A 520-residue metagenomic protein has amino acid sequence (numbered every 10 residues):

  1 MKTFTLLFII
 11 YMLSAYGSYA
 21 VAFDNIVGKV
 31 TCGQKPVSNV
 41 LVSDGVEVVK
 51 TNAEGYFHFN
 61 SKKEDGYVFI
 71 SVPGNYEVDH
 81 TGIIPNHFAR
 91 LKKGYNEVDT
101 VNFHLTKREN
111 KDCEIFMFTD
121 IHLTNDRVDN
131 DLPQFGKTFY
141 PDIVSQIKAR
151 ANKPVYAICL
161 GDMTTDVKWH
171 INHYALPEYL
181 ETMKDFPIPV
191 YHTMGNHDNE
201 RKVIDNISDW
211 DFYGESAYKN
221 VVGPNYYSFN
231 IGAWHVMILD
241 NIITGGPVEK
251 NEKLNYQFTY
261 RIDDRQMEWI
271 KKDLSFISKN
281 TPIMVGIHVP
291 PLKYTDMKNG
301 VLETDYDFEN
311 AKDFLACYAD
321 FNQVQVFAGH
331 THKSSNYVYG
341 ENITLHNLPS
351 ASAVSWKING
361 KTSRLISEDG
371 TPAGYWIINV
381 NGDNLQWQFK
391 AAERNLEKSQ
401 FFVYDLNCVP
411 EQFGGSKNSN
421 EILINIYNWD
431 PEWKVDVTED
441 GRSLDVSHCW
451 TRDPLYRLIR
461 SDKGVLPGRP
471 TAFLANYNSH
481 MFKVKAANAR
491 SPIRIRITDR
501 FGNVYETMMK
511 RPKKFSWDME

Functional and structural regions predicted by a protein language model:
A22-N25, C32-G33, Y76-H170, A489 (+1 more regions): N-terminal active-site segment of His-dependent metallophosphoesterases
D24-V27, C32-V46: Short, ordered, surface-exposed loop/turn motifs in non-cytosolic proteins
V40-D44, V68, V435-V437: Hydrophobic beta-strand segments
V46-S61, H448: Short, acidic Ser/Thr/Gly-rich low-complexity loop/linker segments typical of extracellular and cell-surface proteins
G74-E97, W169-I277, L302-Q325, N336-N381 (+1 more regions): Extended active-site neighborhood of metal-dependent phosphoesterases/phosphodiesterases
L274-N299: Short acidic, glycine-rich surface-loop motifs adjacent to enzyme active sites
I343-N428, W433-D436, Y477-N488, P492-M508: Binuclear metal-dependent phosphoesterase catalytic core
P454-V484: Aromatic sugar-binding surface patches on proteins that engage polysaccharides or sugar-phosphate polymers
